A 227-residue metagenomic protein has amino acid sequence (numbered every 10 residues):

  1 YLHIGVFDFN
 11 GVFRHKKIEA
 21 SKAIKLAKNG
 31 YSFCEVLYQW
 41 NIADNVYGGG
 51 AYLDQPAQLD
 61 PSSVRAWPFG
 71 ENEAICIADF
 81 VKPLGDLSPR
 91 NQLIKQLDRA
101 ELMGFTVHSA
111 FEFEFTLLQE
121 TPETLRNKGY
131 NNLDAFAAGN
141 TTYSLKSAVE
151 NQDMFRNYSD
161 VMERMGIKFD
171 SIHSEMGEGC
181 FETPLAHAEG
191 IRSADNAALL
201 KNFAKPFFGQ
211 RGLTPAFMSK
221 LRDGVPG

Functional and structural regions predicted by a protein language model:
Y1-S171, S193: ATP/Mg2+-dependent ligation/transfer catalytic cores
V6, L185, F217-S219: Active-site proximal loops enriched in glycine and acidic residues that flank catalytic Cys/His/Asp and coordinate
F9, G177, D223: Positions that flank functional sites
N72-D79, E178-L185, G227: Glycine-rich, often proline-containing surface loops adjacent to acidic residues and nearby aromatics that form
F111-F113, S171-S174, T214-R222: A short glycine-rich, hydrophobically flanked beta-strand micro-motif that places a catalytic Asp/Glu for divalent metal
F113, D134, E175-T183: Short, conserved phosphate-binding/catalytic loop or strand-edge motifs used in phosphoryl-/nucleotidyl-transfer
C180, S193-G227: Acidic, glycine-rich loop-and-beta core segments that form the ion-binding/anion-interacting portion of active sites
P184, A188-S193: Terminal, regulation- and interaction-focused segments at domain boundaries
